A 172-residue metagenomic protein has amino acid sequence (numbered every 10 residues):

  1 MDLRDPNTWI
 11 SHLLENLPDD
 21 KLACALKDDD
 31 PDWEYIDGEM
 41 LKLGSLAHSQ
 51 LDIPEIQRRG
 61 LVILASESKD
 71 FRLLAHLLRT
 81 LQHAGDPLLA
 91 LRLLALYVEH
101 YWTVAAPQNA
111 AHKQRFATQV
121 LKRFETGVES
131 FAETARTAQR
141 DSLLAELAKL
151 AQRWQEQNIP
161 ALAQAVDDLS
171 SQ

Functional and structural regions predicted by a protein language model:
M1-P107: N-terminal domain-start signal
A105-Q172: Mid-to-C-terminal functional-domain signal that highlights helix-capping/loop sites within ligand-binding modules
